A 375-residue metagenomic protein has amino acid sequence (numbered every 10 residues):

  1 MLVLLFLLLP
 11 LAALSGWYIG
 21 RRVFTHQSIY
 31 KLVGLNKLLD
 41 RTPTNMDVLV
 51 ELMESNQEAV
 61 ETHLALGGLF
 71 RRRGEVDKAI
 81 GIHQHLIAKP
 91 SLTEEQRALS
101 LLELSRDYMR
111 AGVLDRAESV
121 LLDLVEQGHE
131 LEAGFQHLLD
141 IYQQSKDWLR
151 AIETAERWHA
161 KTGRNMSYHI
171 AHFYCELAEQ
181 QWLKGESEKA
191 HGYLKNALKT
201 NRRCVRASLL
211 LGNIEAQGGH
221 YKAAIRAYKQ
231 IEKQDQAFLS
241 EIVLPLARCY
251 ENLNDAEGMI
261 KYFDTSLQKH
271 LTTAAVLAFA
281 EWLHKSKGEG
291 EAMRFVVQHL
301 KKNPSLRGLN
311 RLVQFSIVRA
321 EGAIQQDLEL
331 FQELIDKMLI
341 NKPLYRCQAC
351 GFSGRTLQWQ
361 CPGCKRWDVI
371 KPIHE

Functional and structural regions predicted by a protein language model:
H26-E61, A65-H85, R106-V113, E176-K184: Alpha-helical segment of the N-proximal tetratricopeptide repeat
S28, E61, E95-L99, A133 (+5 more regions): Start-of-helix register in tetratricopeptide repeats
K37, F70, Y108, Y142 (+5 more regions): Residue at a conserved register position within TPR or TPR-like alpha-solenoid repeats
T42-M46, V76, L114, W148 (+5 more regions): TPR-repeat structural position
Q57, S91, E95, H129 (+5 more regions): Short coil turns that delineate tetratricopeptide repeat
